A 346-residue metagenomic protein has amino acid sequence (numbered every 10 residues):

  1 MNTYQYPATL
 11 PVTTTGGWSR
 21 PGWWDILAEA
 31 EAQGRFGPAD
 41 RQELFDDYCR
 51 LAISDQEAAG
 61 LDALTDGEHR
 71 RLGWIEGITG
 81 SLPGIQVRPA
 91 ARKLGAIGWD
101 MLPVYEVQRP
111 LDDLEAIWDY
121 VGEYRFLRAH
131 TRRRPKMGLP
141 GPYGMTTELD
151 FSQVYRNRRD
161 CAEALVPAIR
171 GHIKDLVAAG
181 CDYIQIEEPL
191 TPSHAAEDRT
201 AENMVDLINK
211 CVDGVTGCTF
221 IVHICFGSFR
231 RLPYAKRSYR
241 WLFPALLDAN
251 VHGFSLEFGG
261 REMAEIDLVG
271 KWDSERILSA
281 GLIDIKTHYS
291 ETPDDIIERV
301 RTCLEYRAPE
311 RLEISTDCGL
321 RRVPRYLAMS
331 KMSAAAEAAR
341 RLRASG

Functional and structural regions predicted by a protein language model:
M1-G346: Domain-level signal for soluble alpha/beta catalytic cores
